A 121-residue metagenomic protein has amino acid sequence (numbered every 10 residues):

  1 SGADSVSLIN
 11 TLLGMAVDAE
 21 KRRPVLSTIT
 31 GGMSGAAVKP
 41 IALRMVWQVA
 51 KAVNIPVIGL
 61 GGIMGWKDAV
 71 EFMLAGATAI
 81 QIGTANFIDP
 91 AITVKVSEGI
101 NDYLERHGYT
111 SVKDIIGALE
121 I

Functional and structural regions predicted by a protein language model:
S1-I58, M64-I82: Alpha/beta enzyme core
A3-D4, W47, K51-N54, E98-Y109 (+1 more regions): Generic secondary-structure signature for well-ordered alpha-helical cores
L13-G14, A36-I41, I88-A91, T110-D114: Short C-terminal domain-edge/linker segments immediately following a structured domain
V17-G31, M73, A85-T110: C-terminal helical cap(s) of enzyme catalytic domains, especially alpha/beta-barrels
K67-V70, A91, I116: Ubiquitous "structural anchor" signal
D114-I121: A short, charged, Gly/Pro-tolerant segment at domain boundaries
